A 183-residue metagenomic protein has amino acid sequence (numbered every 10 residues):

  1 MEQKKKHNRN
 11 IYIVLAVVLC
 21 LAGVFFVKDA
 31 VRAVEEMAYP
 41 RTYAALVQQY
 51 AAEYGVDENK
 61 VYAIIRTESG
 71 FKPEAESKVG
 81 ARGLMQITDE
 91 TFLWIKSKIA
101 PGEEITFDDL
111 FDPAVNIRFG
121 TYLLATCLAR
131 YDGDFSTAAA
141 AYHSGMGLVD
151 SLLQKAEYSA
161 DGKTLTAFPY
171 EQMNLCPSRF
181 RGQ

Functional and structural regions predicted by a protein language model:
E2-V24: N-terminal Sec-pathway targeting helices
L19-E74: Export/targeting segments at the very N-terminus of extracytoplasmic proteins
A33-M37, Q49-Y50, P73-R82, G102-A114 (+2 more regions): Second-shell loop/turn segments in exported
K60-A63, E74-A75, E104, Y131-A141: Surface-exposed patches in mature extracellular/periplasmic domains of secreted proteins
R66-T91, G145: Cell-wall polysaccharide-cleaving catalytic domain and substrate-binding groove, primarily in peptidoglycan/chitin
G70-E76, C127, M146-A156: Secretory-pathway/luminal and periplasmic proteins that interact with or process carbohydrate-rich
V79-G102, F119-L123: Substrate-binding/active-site groove segments that recognize and process beta-1,4-linked N-acetyl-hexosamine
S136-Q183: Catalytic and substrate-binding regions of cell-wall glycan-acting enzymes that process beta-1,4-linked
